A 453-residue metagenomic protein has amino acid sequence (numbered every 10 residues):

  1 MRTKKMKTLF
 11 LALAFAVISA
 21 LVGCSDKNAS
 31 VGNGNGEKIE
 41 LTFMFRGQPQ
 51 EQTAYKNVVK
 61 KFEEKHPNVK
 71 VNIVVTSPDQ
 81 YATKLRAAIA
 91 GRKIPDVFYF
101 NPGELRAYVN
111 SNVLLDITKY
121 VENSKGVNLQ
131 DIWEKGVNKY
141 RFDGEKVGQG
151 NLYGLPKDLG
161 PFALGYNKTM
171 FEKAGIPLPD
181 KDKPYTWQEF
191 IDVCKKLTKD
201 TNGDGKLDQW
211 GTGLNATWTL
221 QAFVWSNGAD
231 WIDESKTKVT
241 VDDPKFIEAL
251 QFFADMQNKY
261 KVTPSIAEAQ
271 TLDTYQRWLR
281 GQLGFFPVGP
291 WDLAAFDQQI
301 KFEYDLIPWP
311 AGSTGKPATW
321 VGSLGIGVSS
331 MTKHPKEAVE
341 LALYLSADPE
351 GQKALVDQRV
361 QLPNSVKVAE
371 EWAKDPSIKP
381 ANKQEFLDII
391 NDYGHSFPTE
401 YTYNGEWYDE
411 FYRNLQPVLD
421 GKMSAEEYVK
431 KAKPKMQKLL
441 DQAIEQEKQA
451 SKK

Functional and structural regions predicted by a protein language model:
M1-T42, E64, P434-K453: Short, low-complexity disordered leader/linker segments with a strong preference for bacterial N-terminal type II
S30, D143-K157, F162, E172 (+3 more regions): Extracytoplasmic/periplasmic solute-binding protein
N57-K139, K173-G175, R277, G284-F285 (+4 more regions): Extracytoplasmic "Venus flytrap"/periplasmic binding protein-like
E64-K65, K70-N72, G150, A174 (+5 more regions): Extracytoplasmic/periplasmic substrate-recognition and gating elements
G103-A163, F223, D305-I307, D375-K379 (+2 more regions): Hinge/lid segment of periplasmic solute-binding proteins
T118-E134, D180-K183, T201-G205, W210 (+5 more regions): Short, solvent-exposed loop/beta-turn-alpha elements that line the ligand-binding surface or hinge of extracytoplasmic
N138, I307, D357-R413, P417 (+1 more regions): Long, aromatic- and glycine/proline-rich binding clefts that accommodate carbohydrate-like moieties
I191-K196, S235-A267, D297-I300: Glycine-centered hinge/linker elements that transmit conformational signals in sensory and ligand-binding systems
